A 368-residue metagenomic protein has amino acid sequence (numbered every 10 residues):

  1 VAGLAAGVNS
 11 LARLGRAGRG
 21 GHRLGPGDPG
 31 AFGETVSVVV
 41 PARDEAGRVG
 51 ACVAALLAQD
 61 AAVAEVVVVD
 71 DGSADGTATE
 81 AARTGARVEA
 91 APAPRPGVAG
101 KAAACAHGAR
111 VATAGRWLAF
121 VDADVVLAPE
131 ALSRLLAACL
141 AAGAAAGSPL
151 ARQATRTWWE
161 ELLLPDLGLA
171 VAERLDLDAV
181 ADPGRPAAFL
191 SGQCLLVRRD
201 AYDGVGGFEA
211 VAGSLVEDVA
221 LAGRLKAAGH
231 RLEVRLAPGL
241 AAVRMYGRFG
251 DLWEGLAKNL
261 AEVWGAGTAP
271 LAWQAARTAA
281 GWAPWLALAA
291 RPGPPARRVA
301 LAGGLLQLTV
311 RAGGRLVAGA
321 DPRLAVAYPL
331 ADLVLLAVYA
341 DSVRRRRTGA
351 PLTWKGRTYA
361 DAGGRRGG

Functional and structural regions predicted by a protein language model:
G7-S10, A90-G108, R134-G204, W253 (+2 more regions): Long helical/loop segments within the catalytic core of UDP-sugar-dependent glycosyltransferases, especially the large
E34-S37, E65, A220: Cell-envelope/extracellular polymer assembly enzymes that use nucleotide-activated donors
G47-A51, D75-R83, E130: Acidic helix N-cap motif at the loop->helix transition within catalytic regions of sugar-transfer enzymes
A55, A62, D70-T79, A93: A conserved acidic beta->alpha catalytic loop
G76, A123-A138: Acidic donor-binding/catalytic loop of UDP-sugar-dependent glycosyltransferases, especially processive GT2
L118: Short aromatic/hydrophobic "clamp" motif used to bind/position activated sugar donors
C139, S148-V171, D200-D203, F208-P270 (+2 more regions): Catalytic donor/gating beta->alpha subdomain of glycosyltransferases that bind UDP-sugars
L271-A350: Membrane-embedded multi-pass helical conduit in multi-pass membrane proteins, especially envelope-biosynthetic
